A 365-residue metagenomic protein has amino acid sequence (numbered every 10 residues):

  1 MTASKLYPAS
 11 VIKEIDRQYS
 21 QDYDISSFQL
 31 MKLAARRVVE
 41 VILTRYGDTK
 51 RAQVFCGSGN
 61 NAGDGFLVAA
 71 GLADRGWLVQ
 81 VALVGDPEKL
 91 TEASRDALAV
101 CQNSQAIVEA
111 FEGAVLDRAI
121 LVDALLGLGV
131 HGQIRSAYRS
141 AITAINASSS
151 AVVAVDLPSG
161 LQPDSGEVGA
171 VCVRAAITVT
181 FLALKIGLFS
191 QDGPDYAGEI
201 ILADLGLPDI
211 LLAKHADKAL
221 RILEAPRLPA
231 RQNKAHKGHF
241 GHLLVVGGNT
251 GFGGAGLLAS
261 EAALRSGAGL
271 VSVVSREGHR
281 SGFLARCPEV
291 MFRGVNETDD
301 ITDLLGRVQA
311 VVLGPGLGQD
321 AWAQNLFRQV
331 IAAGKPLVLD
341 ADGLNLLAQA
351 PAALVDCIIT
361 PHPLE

Functional and structural regions predicted by a protein language model:
M1-V84, T91, I177, L188-A341 (+1 more regions): Small-residue (G/A/S/T)-rich helix-start motifs and N-terminal tracts that mark the onset
V79, I107-V108, V152, L337: Hydrophobic beta-strand scaffold residues
T91-A97: Core alpha/beta nucleotide-donor-binding catalytic domains of modification enzymes
R95, R135-S140, L326-Q329: Charged helix-capping and loop-helix junction motifs
L98, A119-L126, G306-P315: Small/polar-residue-rich loop-to-helix segments that shape phosphate-bearing ligand pockets
Q105-R118, V295-D303: Short acidic low-complexity segments
A114-A119, I145, C172, L305-G306 (+2 more regions): A short, aliphatic-rich alpha-helical micro-motif
R118-I120, L125-A216: Internal gly/pro-rich beta-alpha loop/helix module that stabilizes soluble enzyme cofactors or their anionic handles
